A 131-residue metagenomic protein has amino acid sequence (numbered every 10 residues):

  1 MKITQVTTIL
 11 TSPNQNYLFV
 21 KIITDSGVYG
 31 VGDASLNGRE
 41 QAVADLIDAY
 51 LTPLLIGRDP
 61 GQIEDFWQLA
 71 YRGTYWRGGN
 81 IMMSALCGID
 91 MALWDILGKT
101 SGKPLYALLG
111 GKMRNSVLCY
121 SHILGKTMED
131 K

Functional and structural regions predicted by a protein language model:
M1-L36: Structured beta-strand/loop patches that form or line metal/cofactor-binding pockets in enzymes
M1-P13, G98-K99, K103-V117: N-terminal amphipathic alpha-helix/helix-capping segment at the start of soluble metabolic enzymes
Q5, G38, G57, M91 (+3 more regions): Generic structural "secondary-structure junction" signal
Y17-F19, G88, L118: Broad gene-expression machinery/nucleic-acid interaction feature
D25-T100: Metal- or metallocofactor-binding catalytic centers and their adjacent structured scaffolds across diverse enzyme
V28, T52, L86, L105-Y106 (+3 more regions): Generic secondary-structure boundary/loop-capping signal
G79, N115-K131: Active-site mouth loops of central-metabolism enzymes
